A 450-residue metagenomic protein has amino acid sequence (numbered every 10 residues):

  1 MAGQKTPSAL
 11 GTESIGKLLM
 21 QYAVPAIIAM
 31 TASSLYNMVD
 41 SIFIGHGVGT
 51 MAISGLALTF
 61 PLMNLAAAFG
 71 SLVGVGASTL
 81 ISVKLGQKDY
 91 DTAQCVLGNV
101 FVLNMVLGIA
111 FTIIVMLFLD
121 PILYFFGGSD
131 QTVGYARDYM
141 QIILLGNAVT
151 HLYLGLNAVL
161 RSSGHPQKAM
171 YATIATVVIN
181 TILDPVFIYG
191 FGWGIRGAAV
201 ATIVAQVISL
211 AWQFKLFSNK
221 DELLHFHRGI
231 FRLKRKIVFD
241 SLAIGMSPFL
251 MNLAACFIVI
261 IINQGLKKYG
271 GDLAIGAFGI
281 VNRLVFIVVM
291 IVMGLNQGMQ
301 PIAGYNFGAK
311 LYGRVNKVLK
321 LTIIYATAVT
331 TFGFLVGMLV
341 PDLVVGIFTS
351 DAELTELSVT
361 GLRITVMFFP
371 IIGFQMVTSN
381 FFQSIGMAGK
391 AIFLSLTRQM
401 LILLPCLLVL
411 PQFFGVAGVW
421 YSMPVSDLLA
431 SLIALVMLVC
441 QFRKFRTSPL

Functional and structural regions predicted by a protein language model:
M1-A23, I81-A148, G190-G245, A303-F368 (+1 more regions): Short alpha-helical transmembrane segments in multi-pass integral membrane proteins
L10-V48, P61-G76, L80, M105-T112 (+5 more regions): N-terminal transmembrane alpha-helices
Q21-D40, I142, T176, A205-S209 (+3 more regions): Transmembrane helical elements of multi-pass membrane transporters/channels
A32, Y36, A66-G70, A110 (+15 more regions): Residue-level hotspots within pore-lining transmembrane alpha-helices of multi-pass secondary transporters
L35-S54, L123-D130, V186-G192, C256-R283 (+4 more regions): Helix-terminus/linker motif at the lipid-water interface of multi-pass membrane proteins
I53-I113, T150-A169, A277-L335, L339-P341 (+1 more regions): Small-residue-rich hydrophobic transmembrane alpha-helices
L65-A68, T112, N180-P185, L210-F214 (+4 more regions): Hydrophobic transmembrane alpha-helices of multi-pass small-molecule transporters
G74, I143-R161, A172-N180, A198-A211 (+4 more regions): Short runs within selected transmembrane alpha-helices of multi-pass transporters and secretion channels
